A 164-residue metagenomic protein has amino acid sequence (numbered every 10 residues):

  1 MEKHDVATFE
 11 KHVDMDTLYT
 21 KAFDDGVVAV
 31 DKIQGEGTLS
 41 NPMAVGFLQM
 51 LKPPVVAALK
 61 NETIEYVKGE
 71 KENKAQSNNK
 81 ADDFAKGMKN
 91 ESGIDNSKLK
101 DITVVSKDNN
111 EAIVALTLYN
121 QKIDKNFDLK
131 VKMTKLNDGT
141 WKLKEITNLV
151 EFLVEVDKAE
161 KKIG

Functional and structural regions predicted by a protein language model:
E2-A29: Short extracytoplasmic
A7, Y19-D24, A57, N61 (+5 more regions): A generic structural micro-environment signature that highlights single residues at secondary-structure boundaries
G26-V27, G35, L39, K158: Flexible domain-boundary/linker segments
V28-I33, I163-G164: Juxtamembrane/interface motifs at transmembrane-helix termini
Q34-K122: Surface-exposed, charged secondary-structure patches
G87-S92, S97-V104, N109-I163: Short beta-strand edge/turn micro-motifs at domain boundaries
